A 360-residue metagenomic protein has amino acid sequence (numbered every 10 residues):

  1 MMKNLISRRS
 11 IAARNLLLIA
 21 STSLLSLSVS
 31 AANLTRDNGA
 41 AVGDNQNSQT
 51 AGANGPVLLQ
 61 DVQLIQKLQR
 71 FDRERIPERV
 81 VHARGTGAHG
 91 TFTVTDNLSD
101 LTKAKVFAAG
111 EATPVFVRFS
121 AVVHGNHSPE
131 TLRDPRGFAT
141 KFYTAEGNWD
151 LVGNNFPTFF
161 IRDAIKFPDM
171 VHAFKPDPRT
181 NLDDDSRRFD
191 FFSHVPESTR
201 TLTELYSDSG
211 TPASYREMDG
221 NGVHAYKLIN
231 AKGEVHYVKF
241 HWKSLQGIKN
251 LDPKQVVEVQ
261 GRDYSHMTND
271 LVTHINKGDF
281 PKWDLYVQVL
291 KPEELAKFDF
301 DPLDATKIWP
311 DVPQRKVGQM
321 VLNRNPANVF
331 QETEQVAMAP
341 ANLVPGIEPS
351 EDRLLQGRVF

Functional and structural regions predicted by a protein language model:
M2-A32: Gram-negative bacterial Sec-dependent N-terminal signal peptides
A32-F360: Active-site-adjacent core segments of small-molecule enzymes
